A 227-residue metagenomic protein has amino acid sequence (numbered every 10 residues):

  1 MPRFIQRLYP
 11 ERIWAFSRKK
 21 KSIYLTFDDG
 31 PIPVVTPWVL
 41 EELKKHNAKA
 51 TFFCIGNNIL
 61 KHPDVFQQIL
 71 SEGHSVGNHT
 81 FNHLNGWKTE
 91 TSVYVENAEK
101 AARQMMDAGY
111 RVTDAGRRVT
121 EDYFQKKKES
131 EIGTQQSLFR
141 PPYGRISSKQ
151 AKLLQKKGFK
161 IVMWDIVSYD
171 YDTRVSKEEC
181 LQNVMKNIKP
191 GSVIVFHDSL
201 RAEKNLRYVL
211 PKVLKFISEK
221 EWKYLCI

Functional and structural regions predicted by a protein language model:
P2-W87, V93, K100, Q104 (+2 more regions): Active-site beta->alpha N-cap acidic-glycine motif
F27, G77-H79, F139-P141, D165 (+1 more regions): Active-site neighborhood of phospho(di)ester-bond hydrolases with catalytic His/Asp-centered motifs
L40-K49, F53, H74-S75, T91-R111 (+5 more regions): CE4/NodB-like, metal-dependent polysaccharide N-deacetylase domain that modifies extracellular/periplasmic N-acetylated
C54-I59, N82-N85, R145, V167-D172 (+1 more regions): Short histidine/acidic/glycine/proline-rich micro-motifs that form metal- and phosphate-coordinating active-site loops
Q67, T91-A98, S176-Q182, R207-P211: Charged helix-capping and loop-helix junction motifs
R145-S147, A151-M185, E221-I227: His/Asp/Glu-enriched short active-site or ligand-binding loop at hydrolase and phosphoryl-transfer sites
M185-I227: Catalytic grooves of carbohydrate-active enzymes
